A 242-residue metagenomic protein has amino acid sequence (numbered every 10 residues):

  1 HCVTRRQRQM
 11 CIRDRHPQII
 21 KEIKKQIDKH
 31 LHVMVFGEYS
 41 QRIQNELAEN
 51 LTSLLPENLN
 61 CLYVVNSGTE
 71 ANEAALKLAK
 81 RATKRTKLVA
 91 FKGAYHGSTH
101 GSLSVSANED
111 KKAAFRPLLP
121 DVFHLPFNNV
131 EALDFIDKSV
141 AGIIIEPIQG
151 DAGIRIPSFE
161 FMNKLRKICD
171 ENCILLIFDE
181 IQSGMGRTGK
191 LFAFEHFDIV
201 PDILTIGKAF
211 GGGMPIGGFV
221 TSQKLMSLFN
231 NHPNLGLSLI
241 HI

Functional and structural regions predicted by a protein language model:
H1-R8, I12, I240-H241: Single conserved hydrophobic/aromatic residue that forms the stacking wall/gate of nucleotide- or nucleobase-binding
Q9-V89: Glycine-rich loop-to-alpha-helix module at the N-terminal edge of alpha/beta enzyme cores
H16, S40-N45, M214-P215, F219 (+1 more regions): PLP-dependent aminotransferase class I/II
I23, L51, A75, L88 (+5 more regions): Buried hydrophobic positions in well-ordered alpha/beta secondary-structure cores of metabolic enzymes
N60-V64, L204-I206, P233-S238: Short pre-catalytic strand/loop immediately N-terminal to key active-site residues, enriched for Gly-Thr
A94-Q149, G153-F159: PLP-dependent aminotransferase-class I/II
R155-G189: Catalytic PLP-binding core of fold-type I/II PLP enzymes
K190, D198-L228, L239: Active-site PLP attachment segment
